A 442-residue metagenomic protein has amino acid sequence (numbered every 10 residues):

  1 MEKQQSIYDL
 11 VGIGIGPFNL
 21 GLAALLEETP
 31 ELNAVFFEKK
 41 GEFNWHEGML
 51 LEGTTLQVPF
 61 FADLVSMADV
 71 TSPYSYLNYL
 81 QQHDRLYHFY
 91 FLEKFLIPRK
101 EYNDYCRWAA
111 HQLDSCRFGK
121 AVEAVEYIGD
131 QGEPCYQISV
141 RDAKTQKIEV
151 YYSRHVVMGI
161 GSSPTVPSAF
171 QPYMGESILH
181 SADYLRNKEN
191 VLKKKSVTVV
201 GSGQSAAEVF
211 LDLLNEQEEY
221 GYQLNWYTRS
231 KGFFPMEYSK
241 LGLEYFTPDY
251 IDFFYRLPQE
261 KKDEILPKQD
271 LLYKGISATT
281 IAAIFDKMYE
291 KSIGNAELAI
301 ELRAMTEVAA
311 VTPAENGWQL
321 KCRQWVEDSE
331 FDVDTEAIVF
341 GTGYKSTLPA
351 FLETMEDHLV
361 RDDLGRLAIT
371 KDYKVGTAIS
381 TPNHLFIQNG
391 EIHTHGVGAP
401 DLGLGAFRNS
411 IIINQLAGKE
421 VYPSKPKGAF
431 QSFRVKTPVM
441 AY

Functional and structural regions predicted by a protein language model:
E2-G41, W45-E47, F89-Q204, E208-Y442: Flavin (primarily FAD) cofactor-binding/catalytic cores of flavoenzymes
W45, L51-T54: N-terminal accessory regions of S-adenosyl-L-methionine
F61-M67, E327: Short amphipathic alpha-helices and their capping/turn segments at secondary-structure boundaries
S66-K100: A conserved beta-strand/loop capping segment in the N-terminal third of enzymes that catalyze redox or closely related
